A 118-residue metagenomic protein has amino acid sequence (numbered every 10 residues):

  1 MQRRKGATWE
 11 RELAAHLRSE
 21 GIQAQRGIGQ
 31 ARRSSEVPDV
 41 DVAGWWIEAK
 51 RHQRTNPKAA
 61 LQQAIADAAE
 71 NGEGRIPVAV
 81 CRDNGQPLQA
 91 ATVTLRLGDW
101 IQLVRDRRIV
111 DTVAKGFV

Functional and structural regions predicted by a protein language model:
M1-V118: Catalytic phosphate/metal-binding cores of nucleic-acid and nucleotide-processing enzymes, i.e., regions that mediate
